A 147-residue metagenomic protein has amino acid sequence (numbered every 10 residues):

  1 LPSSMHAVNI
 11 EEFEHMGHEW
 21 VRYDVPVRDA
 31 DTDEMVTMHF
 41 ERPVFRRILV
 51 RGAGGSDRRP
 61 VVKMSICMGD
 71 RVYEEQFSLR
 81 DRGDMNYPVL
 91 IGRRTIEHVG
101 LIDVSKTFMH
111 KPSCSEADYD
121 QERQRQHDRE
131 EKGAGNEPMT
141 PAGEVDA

Functional and structural regions predicted by a protein language model:
L1-A147: Pepsin/retropepsin-fold aspartyl endopeptidases
